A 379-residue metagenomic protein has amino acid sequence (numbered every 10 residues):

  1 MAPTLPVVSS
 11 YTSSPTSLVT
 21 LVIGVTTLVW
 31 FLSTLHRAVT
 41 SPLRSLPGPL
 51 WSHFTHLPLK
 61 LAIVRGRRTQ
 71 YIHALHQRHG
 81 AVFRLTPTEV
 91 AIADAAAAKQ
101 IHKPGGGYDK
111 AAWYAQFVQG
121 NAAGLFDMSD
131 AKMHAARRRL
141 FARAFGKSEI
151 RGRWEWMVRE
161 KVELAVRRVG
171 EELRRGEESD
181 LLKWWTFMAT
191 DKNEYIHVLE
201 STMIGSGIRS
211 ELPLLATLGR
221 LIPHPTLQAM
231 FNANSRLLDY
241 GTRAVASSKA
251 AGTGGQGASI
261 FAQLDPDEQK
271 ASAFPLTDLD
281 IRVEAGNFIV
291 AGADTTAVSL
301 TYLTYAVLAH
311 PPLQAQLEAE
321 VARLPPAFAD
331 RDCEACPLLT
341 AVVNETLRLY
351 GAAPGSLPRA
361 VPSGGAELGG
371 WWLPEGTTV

Functional and structural regions predicted by a protein language model:
A2-A136, R159-L164, R168, Q228 (+5 more regions): N-terminal membrane-proximal hinge/A-helix region immediately C-terminal to the signal-anchor transmembrane segment
I23, Y240, D265, Q269 (+5 more regions): Leucine-rich repeat
L43-P47, L61-G66, S148-R153, D330-P337: Conserved, non-catalytic sequence blocks in retroelement Pol enzymes and Pol-derived host proteins
G48, L75, L85, D94 (+8 more regions): Structural signal for hydrophobic/aromatic residues that build the beta-strand cores of folded beta-sheet domains
T86-A98, L238-A250, R323-V379: Cytochrome P450 C-terminal heme-thiolate binding region
K110-Q119, M133, G152-L300: Cytochrome P450 heme-thiolate monooxygenase catalytic core
T295-E320: Cytochrome P450 catalytic-core helices
